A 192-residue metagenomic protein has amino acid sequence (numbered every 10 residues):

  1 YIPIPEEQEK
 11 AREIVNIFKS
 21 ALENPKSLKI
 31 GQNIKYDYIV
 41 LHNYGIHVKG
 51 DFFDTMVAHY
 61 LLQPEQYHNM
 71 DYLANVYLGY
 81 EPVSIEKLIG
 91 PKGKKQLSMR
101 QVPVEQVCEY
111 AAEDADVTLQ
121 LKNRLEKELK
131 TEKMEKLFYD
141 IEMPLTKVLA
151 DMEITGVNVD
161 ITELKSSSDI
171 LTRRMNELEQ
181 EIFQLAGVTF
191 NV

Functional and structural regions predicted by a protein language model:
Y1-P5, E23, Q32-I34, K49 (+5 more regions): Conserved "right-hand" nucleotidyltransferase catalytic core of DNA-directed polymerases
Q8-K10, D37-I39, H59-Y60, G93: Flexible loop/turn segments at secondary-structure boundaries
K10-K26: Short, basic/hydrophobic alpha-helical segments
S27-I39, L62: Acidic, metal-coordinating catalytic cores used for nucleic-acid/nucleotide bond scission and strand-transfer chemistry
D37-L41, H68-M70, V83-I85: Switch/connector loops and helix/strand junctions flanking conserved nucleotide-binding motifs in nucleotide-processing
H47-Q63: Conserved beta-strand -> loop -> alpha-helix junction used to position metal-binding or nucleic-acid-contacting
